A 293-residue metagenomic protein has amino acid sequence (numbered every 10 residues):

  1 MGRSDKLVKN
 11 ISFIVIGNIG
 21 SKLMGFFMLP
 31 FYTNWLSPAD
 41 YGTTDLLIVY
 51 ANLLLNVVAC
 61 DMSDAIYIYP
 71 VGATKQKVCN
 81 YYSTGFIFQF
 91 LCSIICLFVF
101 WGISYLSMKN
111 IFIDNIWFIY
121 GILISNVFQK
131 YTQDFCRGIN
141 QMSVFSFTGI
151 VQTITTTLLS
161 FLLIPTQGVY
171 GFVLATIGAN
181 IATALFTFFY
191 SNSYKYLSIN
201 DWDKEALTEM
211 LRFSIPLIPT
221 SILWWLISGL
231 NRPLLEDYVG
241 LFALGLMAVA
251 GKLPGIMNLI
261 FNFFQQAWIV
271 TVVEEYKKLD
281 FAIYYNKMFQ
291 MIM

Functional and structural regions predicted by a protein language model:
M1-L7, W117, S143, L185-S228 (+2 more regions): Interhelical loop/hinge segments that connect adjacent transmembrane helices in multipass membrane
S4, V8, Y69-T74, I124-T148 (+1 more regions): Membrane-interface junctions at transmembrane-helix termini in multi-pass inner-membrane proteins
D5-S63, L97, W101, Q152-T157 (+3 more regions): Signature of the first transmembrane helix
W35-P38, K109, G138-I139, T166 (+2 more regions): Helix-loop interface residues and adjacent transmembrane-helix termini in multi-pass membrane transporters, primarily
A39-G42, S83, I113, M142-S143 (+3 more regions): Residues that define the loop-to-transmembrane-helix transition and helix capping in multi-pass membrane transporters
L53, V57, F90-I94, F98 (+3 more regions): Alpha-helical transmembrane segments of multi-pass membrane proteins
P70-I87, L246-M293: Specific pore-lining/lateral-gate transmembrane helices of multi-pass inner-membrane transport and insertion machines
I113, W117-Y120, F147-S193, F213: Hydrophobic alpha-helical transmembrane segments
